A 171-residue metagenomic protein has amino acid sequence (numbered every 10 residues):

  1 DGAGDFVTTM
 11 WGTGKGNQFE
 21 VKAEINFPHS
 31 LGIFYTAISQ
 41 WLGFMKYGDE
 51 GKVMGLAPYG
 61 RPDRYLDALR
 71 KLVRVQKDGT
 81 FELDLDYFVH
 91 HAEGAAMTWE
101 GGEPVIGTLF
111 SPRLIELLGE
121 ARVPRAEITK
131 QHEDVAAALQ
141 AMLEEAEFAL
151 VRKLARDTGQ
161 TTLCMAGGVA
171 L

Functional and structural regions predicted by a protein language model:
G2-L171: Short acidic/glycine-rich loops and adjacent helix/strand connectors that line catalytic pockets where negatively
